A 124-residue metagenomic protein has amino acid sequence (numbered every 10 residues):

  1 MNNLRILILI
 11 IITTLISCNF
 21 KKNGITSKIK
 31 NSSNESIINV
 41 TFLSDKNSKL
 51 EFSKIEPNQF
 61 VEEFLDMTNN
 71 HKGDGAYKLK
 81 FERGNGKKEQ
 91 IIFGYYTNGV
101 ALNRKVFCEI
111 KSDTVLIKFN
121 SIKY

Functional and structural regions predicted by a protein language model:
N2-L9: Sec-dependent signal peptide recognition, specifically the positively charged N-region followed immediately by
L15-S17: C-terminal motif of bacterial Sec signal peptides marking the signal peptidase cleavage site
N19-K21: Bacterial signal peptide processing site
S27-N34: Asparagine-centered strand-capping/turn motif at beta-strand->loop junctions
I38-K72: Post-signal-peptide N-terminal segment of Sec-exported extracytoplasmic proteins
K46, R83-K87: Solvent-exposed strand-loop boundary residues in beta-sheet-rich modules
K72-G84: A short, solvent-exposed beta-strand micro-motif common in secreted/extracellular proteins
I92-Y124: Extracellular beta-sheet/turn segments enriched in Thr/Pro/Gly and aliphatic residues
